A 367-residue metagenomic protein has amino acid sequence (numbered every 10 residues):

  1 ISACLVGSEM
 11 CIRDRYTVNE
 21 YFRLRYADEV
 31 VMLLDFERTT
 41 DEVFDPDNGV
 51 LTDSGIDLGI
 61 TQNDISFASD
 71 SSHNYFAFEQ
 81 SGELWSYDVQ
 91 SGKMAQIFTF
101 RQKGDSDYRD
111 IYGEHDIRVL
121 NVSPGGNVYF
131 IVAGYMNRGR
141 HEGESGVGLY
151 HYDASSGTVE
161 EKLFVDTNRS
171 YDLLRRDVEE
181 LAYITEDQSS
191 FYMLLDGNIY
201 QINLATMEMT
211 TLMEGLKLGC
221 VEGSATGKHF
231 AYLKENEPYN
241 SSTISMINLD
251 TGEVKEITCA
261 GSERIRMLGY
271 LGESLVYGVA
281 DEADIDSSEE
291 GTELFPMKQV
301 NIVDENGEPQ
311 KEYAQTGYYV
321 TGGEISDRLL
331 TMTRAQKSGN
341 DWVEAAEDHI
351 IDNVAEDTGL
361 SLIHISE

Functional and structural regions predicted by a protein language model:
I1-I12, H364: Short, small-residue-biased leader/transition segments that mark boundaries at the very start of proteins
S2, S66-E79, L84-W85, L120-N121 (+5 more regions): Short beta-strand elements that form the blades of beta-propeller/WD-repeat-like and other beta-sheet-rich scaffold
Y16-V18, A27-G92: Low-complexity, intrinsically disordered terminal/linker segments enriched in charged and Gly/Pro repeats
N19-R25, R118: Hydrophobic/aromatic beta-strand elements that line small-molecule binding cavities or substrate pockets in beta-rich
T39-G55, W85-Y108, S145-S170, L194-L212 (+4 more regions): Surface-exposed loop/turn elements that mediate protein-protein interactions on large endomembrane-trafficking
Q62-A68, D110-N121, S170-Y183, L216-G223 (+2 more regions): Repeated scaffold domains used in trafficking and secretory/extracellular systems, primarily beta-propellers
L120, G125-N127, V132-N137, E144-D153 (+1 more regions): Large, well-folded core regions of big proteins
G261-G269, E273, G278-I285, E293-D304 (+1 more regions): Extended, charge-rich low-complexity regions and/or helical-solenoid scaffolds
